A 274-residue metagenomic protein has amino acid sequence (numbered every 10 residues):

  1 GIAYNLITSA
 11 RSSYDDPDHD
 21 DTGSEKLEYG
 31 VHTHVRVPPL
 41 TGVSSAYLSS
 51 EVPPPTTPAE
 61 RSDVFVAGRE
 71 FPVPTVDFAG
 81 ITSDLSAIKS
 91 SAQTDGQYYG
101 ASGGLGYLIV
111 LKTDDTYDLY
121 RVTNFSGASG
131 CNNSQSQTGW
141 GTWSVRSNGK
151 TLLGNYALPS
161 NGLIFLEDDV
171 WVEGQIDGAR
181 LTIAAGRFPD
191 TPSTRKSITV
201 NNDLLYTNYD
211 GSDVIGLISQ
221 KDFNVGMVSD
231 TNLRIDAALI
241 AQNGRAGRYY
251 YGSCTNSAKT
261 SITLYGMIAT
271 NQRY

Functional and structural regions predicted by a protein language model:
G1-S197, N201-Y274: C-terminal globular interaction/adhesion domains in large, modular proteins
